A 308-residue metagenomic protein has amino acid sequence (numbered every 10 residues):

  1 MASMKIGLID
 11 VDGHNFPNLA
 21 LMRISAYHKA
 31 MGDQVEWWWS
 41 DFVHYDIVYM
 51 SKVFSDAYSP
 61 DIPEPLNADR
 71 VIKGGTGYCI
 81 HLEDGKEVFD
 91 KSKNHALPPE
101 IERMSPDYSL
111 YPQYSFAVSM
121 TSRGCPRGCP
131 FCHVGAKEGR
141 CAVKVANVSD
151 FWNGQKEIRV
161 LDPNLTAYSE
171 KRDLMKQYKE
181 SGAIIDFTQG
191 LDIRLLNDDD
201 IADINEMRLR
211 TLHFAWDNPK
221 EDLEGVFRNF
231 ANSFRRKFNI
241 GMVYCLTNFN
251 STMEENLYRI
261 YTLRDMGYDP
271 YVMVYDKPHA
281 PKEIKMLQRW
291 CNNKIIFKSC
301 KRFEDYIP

Functional and structural regions predicted by a protein language model:
M1-K73, Y78-I80: A short, structured N-terminal alpha-helical element that caps or precedes a catalytic domain
G7-L8, G13, Y49-V53, H133-F230 (+2 more regions): Core AdoMet radical
N18, D46-V48, P60-D61, I80-N94 (+3 more regions): Short, charged, surface-exposed secondary-structure boundary motifs
L19-A20, Y111-D150: Canonical Radical SAM [4Fe-4S] cluster-binding loop centered on the CxxxCxxC motif and its immediate flanking residues
G32, H44-D46, A68-D69, S115-A117 (+3 more regions): Short, well-ordered alpha-helix to beta-strand connector turns
P63, N147-V148, E255-I260: Short alpha-helix in the alpha/beta-hydrolase fold that links the catalytic acid
D69-P106: Ser/Thr/Gly-rich flexible loops in soluble cytosolic domains mediating phosphotransfer, phosphorylation
E206, T211-H213, K220-P308: A structural motif corresponding to the C-terminal lobe/cap of the Radical SAM core domain
